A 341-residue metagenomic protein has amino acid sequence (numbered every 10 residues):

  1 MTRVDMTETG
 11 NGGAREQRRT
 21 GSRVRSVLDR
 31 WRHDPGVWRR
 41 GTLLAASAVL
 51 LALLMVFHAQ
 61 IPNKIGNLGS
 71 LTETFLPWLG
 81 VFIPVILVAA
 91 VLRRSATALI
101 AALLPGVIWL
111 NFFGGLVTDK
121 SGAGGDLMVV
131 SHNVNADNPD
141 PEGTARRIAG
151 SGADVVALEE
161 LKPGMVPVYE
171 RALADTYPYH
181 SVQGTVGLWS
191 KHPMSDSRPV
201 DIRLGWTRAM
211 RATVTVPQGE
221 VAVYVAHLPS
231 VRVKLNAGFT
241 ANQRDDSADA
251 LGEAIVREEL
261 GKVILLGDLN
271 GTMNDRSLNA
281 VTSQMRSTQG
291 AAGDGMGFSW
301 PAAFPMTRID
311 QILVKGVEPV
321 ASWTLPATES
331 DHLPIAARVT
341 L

Functional and structural regions predicted by a protein language model:
R3-V88, T213, V256-E258, G271-L341: Metal-dependent phosphoester-hydrolase catalytic domains
R32-P35, V49-A52, W109, N135 (+2 more regions): Short acidic/polar alpha-helix capping motifs at helix-coil junctions
G69, A98-I100: Hydrophobic alpha-helical transmembrane segments
V88-A96: Structural signal for the C-terminal ends of transmembrane alpha-helices and the immediately following loop
I100-R146, G150, S197: N-terminal signal-anchor transmembrane helix
M128-V130, A157, L265: Residue-level marker for buried hydrophobic side chains located in beta-strands that build the well-ordered beta-sheet
N135-A149, E160-L341: Soluble catalytic domains of enzymes that build or remodel membrane lipids, polysaccharides, and related
